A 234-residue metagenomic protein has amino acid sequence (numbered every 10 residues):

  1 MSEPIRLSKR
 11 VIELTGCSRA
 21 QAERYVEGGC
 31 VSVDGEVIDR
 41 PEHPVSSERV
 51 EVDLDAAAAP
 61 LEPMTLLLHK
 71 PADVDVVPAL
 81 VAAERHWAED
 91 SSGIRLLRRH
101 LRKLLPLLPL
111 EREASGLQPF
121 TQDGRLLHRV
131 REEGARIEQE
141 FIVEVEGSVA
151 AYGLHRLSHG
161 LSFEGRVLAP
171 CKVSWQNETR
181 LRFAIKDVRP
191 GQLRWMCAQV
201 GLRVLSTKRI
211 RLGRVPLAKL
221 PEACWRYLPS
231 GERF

Functional and structural regions predicted by a protein language model:
S2-F234: Basic, flexible Lys/Arg- and Gly-enriched helix-loop patches that mediate nucleic-acid binding at interfaces with rRNA
